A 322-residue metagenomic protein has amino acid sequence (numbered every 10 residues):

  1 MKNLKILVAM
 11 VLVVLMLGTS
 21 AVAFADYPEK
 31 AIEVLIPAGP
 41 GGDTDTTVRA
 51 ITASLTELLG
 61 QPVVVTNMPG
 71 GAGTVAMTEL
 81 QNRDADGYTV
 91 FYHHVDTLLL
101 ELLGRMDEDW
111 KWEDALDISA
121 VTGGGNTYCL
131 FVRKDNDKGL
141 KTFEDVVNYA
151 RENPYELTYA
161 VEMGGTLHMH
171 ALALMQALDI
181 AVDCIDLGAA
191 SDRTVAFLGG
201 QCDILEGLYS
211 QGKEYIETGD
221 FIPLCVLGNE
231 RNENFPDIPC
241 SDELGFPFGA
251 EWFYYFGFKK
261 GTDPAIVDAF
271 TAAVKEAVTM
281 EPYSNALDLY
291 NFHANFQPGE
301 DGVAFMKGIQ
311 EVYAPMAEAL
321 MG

Functional and structural regions predicted by a protein language model:
M1-K30, G322: Short, low-complexity disordered leader/linker segments with a strong preference for bacterial N-terminal type II
F24-D114, M163, L167, L178-I204 (+3 more regions): N-terminal (or domain-start) structured segment
E29-A31, Q176-V182, P264-G322: An extracytoplasmic/periplasmic, membrane-proximal ligand-sensing/linker region
D45-R49, A53, H168, L172 (+3 more regions): Short, surface-exposed alpha-helical segments at coil->helix boundaries
M68, Y209, S241, A250 (+3 more regions): N-terminal secretory/targeting leader peptides
E79-G87, L102-D192, E243, F253-A286: Hinge/capping helix and adjacent helix->loop/strand transition within the periplasmic-binding protein
F91-T97, V161, A189-A190, G207-G212 (+3 more regions): Beta->alpha turn/N-cap motifs
Q211-E281, G308-E311: C-terminal lobe and pocket-closing loops of periplasmic/extracytoplasmic Venus-flytrap solute-binding proteins
